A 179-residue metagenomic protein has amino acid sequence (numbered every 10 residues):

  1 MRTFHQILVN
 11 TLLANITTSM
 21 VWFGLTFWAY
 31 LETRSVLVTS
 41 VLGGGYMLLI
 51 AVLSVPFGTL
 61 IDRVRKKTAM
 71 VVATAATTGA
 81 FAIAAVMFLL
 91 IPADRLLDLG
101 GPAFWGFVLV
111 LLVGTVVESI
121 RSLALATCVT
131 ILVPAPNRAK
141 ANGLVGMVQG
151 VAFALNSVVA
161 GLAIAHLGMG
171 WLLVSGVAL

Functional and structural regions predicted by a protein language model:
M1, E32-T33, R63, G101 (+2 more regions): Helix-loop interface residues and adjacent transmembrane-helix termini in multi-pass membrane transporters, primarily
M1-L8, V36, G100-V108: Primarily residues marking transmembrane-helix entry/exit sites
Q6-W22, G45-I61, R65-T78, G106-I164: Substrate-agnostic recognition of the 12-TM MFS/MFS-like secondary transporter fold
V21-G24, W28, T33-V41, G143: Small-residue hotspots at the loop-to-helix junctions and early N-terminal turns of transmembrane alpha-helices
T26-L31, M87-L97, L155-G176: Transmembrane alpha-helix termini and helix-breaking/packing motifs in multi-pass membrane transporters
T39, A69, A141, W171-S175: Alpha-helical transmembrane segments of multi-pass secondary-active solute transporters
A69-M87, S175-V177: Structural signature of the two symmetry-related core transmembrane helices
G79-V108: Short, flexible, glycine-rich and Lys/Arg-enriched loop motifs at helix boundaries that contact anionic partners
